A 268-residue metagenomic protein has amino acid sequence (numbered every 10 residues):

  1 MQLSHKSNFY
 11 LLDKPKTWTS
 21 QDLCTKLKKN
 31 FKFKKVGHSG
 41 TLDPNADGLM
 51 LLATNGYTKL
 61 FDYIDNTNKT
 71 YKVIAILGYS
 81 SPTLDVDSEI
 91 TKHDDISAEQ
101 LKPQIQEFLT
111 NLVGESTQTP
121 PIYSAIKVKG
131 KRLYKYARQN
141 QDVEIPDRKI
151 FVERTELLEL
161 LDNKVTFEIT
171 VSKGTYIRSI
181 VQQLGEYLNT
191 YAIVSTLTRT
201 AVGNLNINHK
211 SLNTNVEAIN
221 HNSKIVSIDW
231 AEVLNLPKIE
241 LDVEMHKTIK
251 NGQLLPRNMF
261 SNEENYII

Functional and structural regions predicted by a protein language model:
M1-T17, Q21-L42, A46-L49, I64-T67 (+1 more regions): Accessory RNA 3′-end/elbow-binding domains used by RNA modification enzymes
K14, A75-L77, R138, E156-E159 (+2 more regions): Short, structured patches in soluble enzyme cores that scaffold and shape functional sites
L27-F33, D47, L51, D142-G174 (+1 more regions): The conserved catalytic core of RNA pseudouridine synthases
L52, V73, G130, I180 (+1 more regions): Residue-level signal for inorganic ion chemistry
N55-T58, Y79-S80: Short, charged/polar surface micro-motifs in flexible loops or helix N-caps
D62-L77, V143-L157: Structural signature of FAD isoalloxazine-binding scaffolds in flavoprotein oxidoreductases
Y63-T117: Acidic, low-complexity central loop/insert segments
S124, V128-E153: Extended alpha-helical targeting/anchoring segments, especially N-terminal organellar/secretory targeting helices
